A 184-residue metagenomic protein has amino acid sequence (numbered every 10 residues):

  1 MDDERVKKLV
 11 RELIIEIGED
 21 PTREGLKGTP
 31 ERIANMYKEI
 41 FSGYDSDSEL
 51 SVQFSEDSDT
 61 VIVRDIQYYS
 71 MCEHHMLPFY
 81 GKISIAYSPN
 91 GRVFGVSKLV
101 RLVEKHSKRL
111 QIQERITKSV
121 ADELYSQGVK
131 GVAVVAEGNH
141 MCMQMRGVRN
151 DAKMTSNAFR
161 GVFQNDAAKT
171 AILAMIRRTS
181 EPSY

Functional and structural regions predicted by a protein language model:
M1-Y184: A domain-level signal for the structural core that forms small-molecule/cofactor-binding pockets and catalytic centers
